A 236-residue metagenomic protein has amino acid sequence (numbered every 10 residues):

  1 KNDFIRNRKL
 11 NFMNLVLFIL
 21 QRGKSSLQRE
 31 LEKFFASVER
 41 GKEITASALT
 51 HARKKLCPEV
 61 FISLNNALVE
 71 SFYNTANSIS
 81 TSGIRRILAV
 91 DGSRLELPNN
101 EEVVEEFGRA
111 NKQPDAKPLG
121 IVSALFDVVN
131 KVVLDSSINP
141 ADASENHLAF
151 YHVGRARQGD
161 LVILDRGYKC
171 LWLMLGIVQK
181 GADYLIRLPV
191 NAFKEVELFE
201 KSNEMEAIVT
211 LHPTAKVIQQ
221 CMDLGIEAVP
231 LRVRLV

Functional and structural regions predicted by a protein language model:
K1-S25, E30, G41-E43, L49-L56 (+5 more regions): Single, function-defining residue in the core of a domain
E32, A36: Residues within the helices of the helix-turn-helix
E106: A glycine- and small-aliphatic-rich helix-loop capping segment at beta-alpha/alpha-beta transitions that lines
